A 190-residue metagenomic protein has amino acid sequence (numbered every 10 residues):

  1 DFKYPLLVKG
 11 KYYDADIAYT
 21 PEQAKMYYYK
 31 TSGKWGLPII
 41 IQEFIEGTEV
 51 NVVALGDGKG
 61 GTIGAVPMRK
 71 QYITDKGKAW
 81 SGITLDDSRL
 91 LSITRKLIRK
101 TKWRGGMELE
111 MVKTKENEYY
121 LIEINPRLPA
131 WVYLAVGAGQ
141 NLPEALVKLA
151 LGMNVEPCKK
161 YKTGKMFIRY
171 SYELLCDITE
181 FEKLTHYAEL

Functional and structural regions predicted by a protein language model:
D1-E46, G58-K59, S88-L91: Active-site nucleotide/adenylate-binding loops and adjacent lid/helix of ATP-dependent enzymes
P5-L7, Y27-Y28, I40-Q42, E49-R69 (+3 more regions): Beta-strand scaffold of nucleotide-dependent catalytic cores
K34-W35, K76-E116, L121, N125-P126: A long amphipathic alpha-helix within ATP-dependent nucleotide-binding catalytic cores
I40, R104-L109, E156-K162: Flexible, glycine/charged-enriched surface loops at secondary-structure junctions
F44-T48, K102-R104: A short catalytic or substrate-binding loop motif that flags glycine-/basic-rich loops and adjacent residues that bind
K59-G61, G77, N117, G152: Detector for glycine-centered tight turns/loop "hinges" at secondary-structure junctions
Q71-G82, N125-G139: Glycine-rich phosphate/pyrophosphate-binding beta-alpha loops
E144-L190: Peripheral (often C-terminal) accessory segments that flank ATP-dependent C-N-forming ligase machineries
